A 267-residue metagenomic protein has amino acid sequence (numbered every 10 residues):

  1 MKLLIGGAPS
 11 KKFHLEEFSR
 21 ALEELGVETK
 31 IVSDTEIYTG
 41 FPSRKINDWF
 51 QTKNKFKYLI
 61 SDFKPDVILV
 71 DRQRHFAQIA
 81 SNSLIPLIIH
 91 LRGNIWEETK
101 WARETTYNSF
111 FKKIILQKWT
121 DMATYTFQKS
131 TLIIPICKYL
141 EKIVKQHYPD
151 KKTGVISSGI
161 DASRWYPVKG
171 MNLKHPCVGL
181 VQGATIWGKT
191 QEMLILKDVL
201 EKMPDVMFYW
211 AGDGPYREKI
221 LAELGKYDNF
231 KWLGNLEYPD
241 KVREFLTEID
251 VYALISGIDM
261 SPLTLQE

Functional and structural regions predicted by a protein language model:
M1-E36, D198-E201: N-terminal subdomain of nucleotide-sugar transferases
L4, I134, K169-E201, Y209: Conserved donor-binding/catalytic core segment of Leloir-type glycosyltransferases
Y38-P42, I89-D121, K174: Acceptor-binding helix/loop patch of EC 2.4 sugar-transfer enzymes, predominantly nucleotide-sugar-dependent
N54, Y58, K112-I133: Membrane-proximal helix-turn-helix segments that form the acceptor-binding/catalytic region of lipid-linked
I60, E244-I249: Short alpha-helical donor nucleotide-sugar binding micro-motif in glycosyltransferases
E141-I160: Helix-loop-beta element that forms the nucleotide-linked donor phosphate-binding surface in glycosyltransferases
E218-L236: Nucleotide-activated donor-binding/catalytic signature segment of Leloir-type glycosyltransferases, i.e., the conserved
G257-I258: Aromatic "clamp/platform" in nucleotide-sugar-dependent glycosyltransferases that forms part of the donor/acceptor
